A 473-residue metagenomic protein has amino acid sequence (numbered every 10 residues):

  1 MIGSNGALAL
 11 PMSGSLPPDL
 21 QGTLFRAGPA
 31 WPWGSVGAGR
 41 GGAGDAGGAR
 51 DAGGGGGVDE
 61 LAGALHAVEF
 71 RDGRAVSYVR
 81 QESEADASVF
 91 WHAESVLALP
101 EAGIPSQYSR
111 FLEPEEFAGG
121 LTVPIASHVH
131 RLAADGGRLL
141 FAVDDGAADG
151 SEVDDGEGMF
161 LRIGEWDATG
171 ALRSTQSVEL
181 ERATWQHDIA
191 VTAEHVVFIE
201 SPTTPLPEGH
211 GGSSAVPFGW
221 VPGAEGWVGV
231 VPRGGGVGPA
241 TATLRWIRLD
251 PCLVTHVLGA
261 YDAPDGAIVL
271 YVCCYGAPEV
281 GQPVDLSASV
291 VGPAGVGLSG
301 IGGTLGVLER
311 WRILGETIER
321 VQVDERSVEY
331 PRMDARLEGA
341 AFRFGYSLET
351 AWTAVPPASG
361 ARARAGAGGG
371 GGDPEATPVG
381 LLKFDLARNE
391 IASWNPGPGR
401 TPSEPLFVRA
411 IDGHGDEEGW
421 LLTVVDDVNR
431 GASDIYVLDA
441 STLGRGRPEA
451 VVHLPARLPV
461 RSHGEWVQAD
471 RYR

Functional and structural regions predicted by a protein language model:
M1-R473: Beta-propeller domains
